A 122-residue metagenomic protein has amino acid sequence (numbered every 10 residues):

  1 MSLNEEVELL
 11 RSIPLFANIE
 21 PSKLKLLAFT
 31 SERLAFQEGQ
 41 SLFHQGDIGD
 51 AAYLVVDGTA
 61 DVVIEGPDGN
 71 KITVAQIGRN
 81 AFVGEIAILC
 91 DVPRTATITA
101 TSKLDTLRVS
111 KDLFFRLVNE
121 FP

Functional and structural regions predicted by a protein language model:
V7, R11-D68: Regulatory nucleotide-sensing modules
L9-S12, T73-P122: Cyclic-nucleotide recognition modules
